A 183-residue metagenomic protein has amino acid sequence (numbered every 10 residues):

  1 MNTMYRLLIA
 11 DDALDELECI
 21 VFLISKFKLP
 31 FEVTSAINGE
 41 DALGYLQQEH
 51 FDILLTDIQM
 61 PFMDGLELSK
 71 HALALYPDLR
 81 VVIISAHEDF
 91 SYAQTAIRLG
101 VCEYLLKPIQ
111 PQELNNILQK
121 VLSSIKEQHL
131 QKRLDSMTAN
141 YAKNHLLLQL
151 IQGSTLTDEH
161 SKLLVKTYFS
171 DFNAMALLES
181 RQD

Functional and structural regions predicted by a protein language model:
N2, A13-T34: Two-component/phosphorelay signaling modules centered on CheY-like receiver
L7, E49-L55: Active-site beta3 strand of CheY-like receiver
D11, D57: Active-site residues of response regulator receiver
V21, S35-G44, G65-E67: Helix N-cap/capping motif at the beta->alpha junctions
L29-I37, Y45, A93: Short hydrophobic/Thr-rich beta-strand motif most characteristic of the beta2 strand and flanking loop of CheY-like
M60: Receiver (REC) domain active-site loop signature in two-component systems and cognate sites in sensor histidine kinases
I97, E103-D183: Interdomain helical linkers/hinges and coiled-coil/dimerization scaffolds that transmit conformational signals
